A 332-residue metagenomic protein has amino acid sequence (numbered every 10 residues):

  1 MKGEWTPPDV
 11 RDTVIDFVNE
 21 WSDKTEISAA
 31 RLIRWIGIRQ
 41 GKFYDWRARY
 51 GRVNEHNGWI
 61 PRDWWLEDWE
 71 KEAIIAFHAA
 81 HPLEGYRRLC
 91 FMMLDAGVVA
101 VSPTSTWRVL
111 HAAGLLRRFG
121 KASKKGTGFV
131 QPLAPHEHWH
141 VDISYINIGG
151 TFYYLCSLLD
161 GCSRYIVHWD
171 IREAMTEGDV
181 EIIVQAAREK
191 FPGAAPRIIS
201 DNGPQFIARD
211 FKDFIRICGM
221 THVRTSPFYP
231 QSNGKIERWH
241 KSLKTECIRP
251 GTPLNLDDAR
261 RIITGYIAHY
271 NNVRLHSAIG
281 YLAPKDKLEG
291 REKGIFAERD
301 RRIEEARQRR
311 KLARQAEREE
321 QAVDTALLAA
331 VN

Functional and structural regions predicted by a protein language model:
W5-D9, Y44-H138, P230, L288-E292: Basic, flexible linker segments flanking DNA-binding modules in nucleic acid-interacting mobile-element proteins
V14-R34, A80-L94: Short, charged amphipathic recognition helices of the HTH superfamily and cognate SANT/SANTA-like modules
A30-V53, P82, I262-Y281: K/E-rich alpha-helical interaction surfaces of small helical-bundle regulatory domains
L32-I33, F43, I74, L89 (+13 more regions): Mobile genetic element proteins and their domesticated derivatives, centered on retroelements and DNA transposons
L94, V99-A100, T104-L159, Y165 (+3 more regions): Mobile-element integrase/transposase regions, centering on the N-terminal DNA-binding/Zn-coordinating module
W169-D170: Short hydrophobic alpha-helix segments
S200-N202, A208-I215, H222-T245, N255-T264 (+1 more regions): RNase H-like two-metal-ion nuclease catalytic core shared by retroviral integrases and related mobile-element nucleases
C218, S242-N332: C-terminal domain-tail junction helix/linker
